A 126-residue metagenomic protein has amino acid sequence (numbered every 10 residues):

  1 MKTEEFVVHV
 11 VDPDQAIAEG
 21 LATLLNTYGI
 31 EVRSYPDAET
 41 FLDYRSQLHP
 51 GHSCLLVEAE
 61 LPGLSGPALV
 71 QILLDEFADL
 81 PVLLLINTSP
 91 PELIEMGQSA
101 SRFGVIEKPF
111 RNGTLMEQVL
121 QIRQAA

Functional and structural regions predicted by a protein language model:
Q15-R33: Two-component/phosphorelay signaling modules centered on CheY-like receiver
S34-C54: Acidic, metal-coordinating helix/loop segments flanking the phosphotransfer/catalytic sites of two-component signaling
P36-D37, S65-A68: Acidic catalytic/metal-coordinating carboxylates
H52, G66, M96-V105: As written
V57-A59: Active-site residues of response regulator receiver
P67-D79: Short amphipathic alpha-helix used as the core "switch/output" element in two-component signaling
L85-N87: Hydrophobic/aromatic residues positioned on beta-strands within the core alpha/beta folds
E92, F110-L120: C-terminal output helix
